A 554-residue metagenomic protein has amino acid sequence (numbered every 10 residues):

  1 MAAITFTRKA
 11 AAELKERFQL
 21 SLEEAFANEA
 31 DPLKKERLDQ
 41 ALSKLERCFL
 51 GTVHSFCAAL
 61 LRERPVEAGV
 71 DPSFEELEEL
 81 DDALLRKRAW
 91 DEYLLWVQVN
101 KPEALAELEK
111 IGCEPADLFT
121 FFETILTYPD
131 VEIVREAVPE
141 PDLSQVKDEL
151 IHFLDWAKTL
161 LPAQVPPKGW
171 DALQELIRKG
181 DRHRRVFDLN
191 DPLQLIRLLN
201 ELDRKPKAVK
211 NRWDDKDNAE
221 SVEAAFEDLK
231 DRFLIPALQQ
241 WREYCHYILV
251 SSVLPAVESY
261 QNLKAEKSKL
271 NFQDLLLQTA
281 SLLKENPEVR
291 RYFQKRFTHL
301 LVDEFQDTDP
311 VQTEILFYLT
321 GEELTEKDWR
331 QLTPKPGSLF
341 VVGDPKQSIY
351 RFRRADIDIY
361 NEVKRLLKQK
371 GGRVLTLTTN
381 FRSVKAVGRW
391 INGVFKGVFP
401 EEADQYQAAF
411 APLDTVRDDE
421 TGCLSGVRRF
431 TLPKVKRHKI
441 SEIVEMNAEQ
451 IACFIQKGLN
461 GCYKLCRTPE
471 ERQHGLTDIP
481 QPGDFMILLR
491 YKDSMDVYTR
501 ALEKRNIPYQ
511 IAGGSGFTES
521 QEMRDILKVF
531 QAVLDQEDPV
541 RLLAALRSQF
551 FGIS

Functional and structural regions predicted by a protein language model:
M1-L20, L80, L84, R88 (+5 more regions): Conserved motor-region signature of P-loop NTPase helicases/translocases
L22-N190, L270, L339-F340, T431: Conserved ATP-dependent motor core of P-loop NTPases, especially the RecA-like helicase ATPase domain
K34, N286-P287, P334, E362: Catalytic cores of nucleotide-enabled group-transfer and carboxylate-activating enzymes in metabolic and assembly-line
L45-A59, K110-D130, L249-P255, Q273-L275 (+5 more regions): Core structural elements
G51-C57, S251-T298, Q312, E322-L324 (+1 more regions): Conserved helicase/translocase P-loop NTPase motor core
G69-E75, Y260-A265, V374-L377, K434-S441: Short hinge/gating elements
A116-L270, G371-G372, P469-Q473, V497 (+2 more regions): Conserved ATP-driven helicase/translocase motor core recognized via long, highly charged RecA-like/P-loop NTPase domain
L300-V302: Walker B beta-strand of ABC/ABC-like P-loop ATPase nucleotide-binding domains, specifically the conserved hydrophobic
